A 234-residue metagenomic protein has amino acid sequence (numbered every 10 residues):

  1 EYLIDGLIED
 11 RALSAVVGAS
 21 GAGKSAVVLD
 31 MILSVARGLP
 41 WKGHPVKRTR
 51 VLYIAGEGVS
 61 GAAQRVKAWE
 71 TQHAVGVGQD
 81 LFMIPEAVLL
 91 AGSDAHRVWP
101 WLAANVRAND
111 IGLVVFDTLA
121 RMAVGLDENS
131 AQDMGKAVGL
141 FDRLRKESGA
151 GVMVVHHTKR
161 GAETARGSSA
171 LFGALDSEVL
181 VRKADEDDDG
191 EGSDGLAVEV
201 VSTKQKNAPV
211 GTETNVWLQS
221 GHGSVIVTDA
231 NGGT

Functional and structural regions predicted by a protein language model:
E1, H96, R160-A162: Short gly/ser/thr-rich secondary-structure transition/capping motifs
L3-D5, E9, S20, P40 (+6 more regions): Conserved inter-motif catalytic segment of the P-loop NTP-binding fold
A15-V16, G21, S25-A26, L113 (+1 more regions): Phosphate-binding/switch region of NTP-binding enzymes
V27, M31: Hydrophobic positions on the alpha1 helix immediately C-terminal to the Walker A/P-loop
S34-W41: Conserved helix-loop functional segments at active or binding sites
W41-K42, E186: Gly/Pro- and small hydrophobic-enriched strand-loop and loop-to-helix capping segments that sit at the rims
